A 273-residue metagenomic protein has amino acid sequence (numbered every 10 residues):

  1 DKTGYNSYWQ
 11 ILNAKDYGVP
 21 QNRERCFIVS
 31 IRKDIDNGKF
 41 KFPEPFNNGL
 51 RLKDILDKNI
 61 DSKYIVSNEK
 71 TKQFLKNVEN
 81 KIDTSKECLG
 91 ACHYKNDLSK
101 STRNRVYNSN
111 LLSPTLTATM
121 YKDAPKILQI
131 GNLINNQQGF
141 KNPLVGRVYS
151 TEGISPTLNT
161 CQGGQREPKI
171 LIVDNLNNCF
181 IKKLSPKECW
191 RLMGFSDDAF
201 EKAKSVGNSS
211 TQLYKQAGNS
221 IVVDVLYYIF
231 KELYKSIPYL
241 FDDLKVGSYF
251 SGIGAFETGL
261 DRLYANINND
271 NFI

Functional and structural regions predicted by a protein language model:
D1-Y121, L128-T157, C161-Q162: Class I S-adenosyl-L-methionine
I28-R32, L116, L158, G218 (+1 more regions): Conserved proline-anchored active-site loop of SAM-dependent methyltransferases that bridges a beta-strand
G90-C92, I130-N135, M193-G207: Active-site-adjacent bridging/hinge elements
D123-N132, Q165-N175: Short, tandemly repeated low-complexity microdomains enriched for cysteine and small residues
T160, P186-K202, S251: Glycine-rich, acidic and aromatic/proline-enriched surface loops and short helix-turn segments that act as binding
F200-V222: Class I SAM-dependent transferase core
A217-Y234: Histidine-centered active-site loop/cap adjacent to the catalytic His in serine esterases/O-acetyl transfer systems
S236-I273: Conserved S-adenosyl-L-methionine
